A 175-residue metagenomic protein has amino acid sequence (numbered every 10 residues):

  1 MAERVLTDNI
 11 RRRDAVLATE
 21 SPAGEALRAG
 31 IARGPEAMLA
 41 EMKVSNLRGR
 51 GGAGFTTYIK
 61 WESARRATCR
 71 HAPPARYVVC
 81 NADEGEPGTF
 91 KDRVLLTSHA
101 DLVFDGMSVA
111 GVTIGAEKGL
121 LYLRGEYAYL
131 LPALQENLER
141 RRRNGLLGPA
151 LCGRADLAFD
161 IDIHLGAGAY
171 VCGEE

Functional and structural regions predicted by a protein language model:
M1-E175: Feature of Fe-S/electron-transfer and energy-metabolism proteins that preferentially highlights extended coupling
